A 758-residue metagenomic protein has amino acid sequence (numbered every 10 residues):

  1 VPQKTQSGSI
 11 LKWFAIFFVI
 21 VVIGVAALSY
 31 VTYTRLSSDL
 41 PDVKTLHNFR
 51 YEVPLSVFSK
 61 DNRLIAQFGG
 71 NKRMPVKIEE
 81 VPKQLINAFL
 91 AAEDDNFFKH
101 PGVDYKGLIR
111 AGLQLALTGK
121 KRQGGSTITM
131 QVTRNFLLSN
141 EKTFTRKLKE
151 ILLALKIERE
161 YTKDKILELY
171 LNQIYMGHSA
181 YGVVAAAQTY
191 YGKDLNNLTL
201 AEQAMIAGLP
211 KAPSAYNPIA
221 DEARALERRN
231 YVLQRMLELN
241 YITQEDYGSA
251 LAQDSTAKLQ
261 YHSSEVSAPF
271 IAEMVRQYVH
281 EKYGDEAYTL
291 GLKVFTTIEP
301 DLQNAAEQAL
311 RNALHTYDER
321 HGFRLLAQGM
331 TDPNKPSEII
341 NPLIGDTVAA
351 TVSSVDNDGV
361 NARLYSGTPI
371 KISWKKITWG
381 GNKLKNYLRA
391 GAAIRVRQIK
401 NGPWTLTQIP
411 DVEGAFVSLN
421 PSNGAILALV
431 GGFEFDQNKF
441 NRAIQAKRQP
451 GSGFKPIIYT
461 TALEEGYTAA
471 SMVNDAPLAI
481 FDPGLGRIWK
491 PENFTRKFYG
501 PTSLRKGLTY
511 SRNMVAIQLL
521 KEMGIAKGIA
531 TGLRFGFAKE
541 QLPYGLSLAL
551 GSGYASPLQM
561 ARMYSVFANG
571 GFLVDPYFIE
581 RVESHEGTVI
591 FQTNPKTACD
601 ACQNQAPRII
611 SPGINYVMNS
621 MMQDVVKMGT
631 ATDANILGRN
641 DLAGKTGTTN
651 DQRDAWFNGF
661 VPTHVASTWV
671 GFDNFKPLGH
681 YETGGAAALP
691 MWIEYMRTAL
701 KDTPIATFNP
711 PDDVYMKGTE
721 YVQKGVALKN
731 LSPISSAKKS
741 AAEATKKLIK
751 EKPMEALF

Functional and structural regions predicted by a protein language model:
V1-F58, N96, A116: N-terminal type II signal-anchor transmembrane helix that functions as the membrane-insertion/stop-transfer segment
V25, T34-Y51, T199, A313-Q328 (+5 more regions): Beta-lactamase-like hydrolase cores
S29, K120-R363, L519, L533-R534 (+3 more regions): Non-catalytic, structured segments within soluble enzyme domains
F89-L90, M236, A306, N357 (+7 more regions): Active-site SXXK
F98-L108, Y181-V184, T243-D246, F440 (+3 more regions): Short, well-structured active-site flanking segments
L117-K142, N196, S263-S264, S422 (+4 more regions): Conserved catalytic neighborhood of penicillin-recognizing serine enzymes
T296, P300-Q303, E307-A309, N341-I344 (+9 more regions): A penicillin-recognizing enzyme superfamily signal
R487-P491, G524-R562: Mid-domain, small-residue-enriched loop/turn segments at the edges of structured enzyme/sensor domains
